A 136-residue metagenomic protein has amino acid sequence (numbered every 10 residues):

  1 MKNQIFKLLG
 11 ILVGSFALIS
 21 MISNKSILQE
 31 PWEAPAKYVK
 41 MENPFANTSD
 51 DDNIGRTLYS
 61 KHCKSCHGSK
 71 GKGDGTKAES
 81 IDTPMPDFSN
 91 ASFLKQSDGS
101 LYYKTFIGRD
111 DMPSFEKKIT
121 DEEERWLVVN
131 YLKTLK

Functional and structural regions predicted by a protein language model:
K2-G10: Bacterial N-terminal signal peptides that target proteins for export
G10-I19: Bacterial N-terminal signal peptides
L18-E30: Bacterial Sec-dependent signal peptides at the C-terminal "C-region" and cleavage site
I27-L58: Electrostatic cytochrome c docking/interface patches
S49-K72, A78, F106-I107: Sequence/structural segment immediately N-terminal to covalent heme-attachment motifs in c-type and related
D50, I54, L58, S100 (+2 more regions): Extracytoplasmic/secreted proteins, especially bacterial periplasmic and envelope-associated proteins
P84-G99, F115-R125: Electron-transfer interface patches adjacent to heme c in soluble/periplasmic c-type cytochromes and di-/multiheme
K104-R109, E116-K136: C-terminal capping alpha-helices of c-type cytochrome domains
